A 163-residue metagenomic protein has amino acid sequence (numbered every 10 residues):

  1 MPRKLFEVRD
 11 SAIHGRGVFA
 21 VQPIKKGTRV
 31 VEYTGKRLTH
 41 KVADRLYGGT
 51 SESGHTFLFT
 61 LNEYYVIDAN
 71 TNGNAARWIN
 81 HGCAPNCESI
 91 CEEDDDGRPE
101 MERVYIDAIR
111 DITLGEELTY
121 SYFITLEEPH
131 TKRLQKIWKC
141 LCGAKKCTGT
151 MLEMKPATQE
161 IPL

Functional and structural regions predicted by a protein language model:
P2-D96: Catalytic cores of histone-lysine modification enzymes
C83, E88-L163: C-terminal SET catalytic tail plus cysteine-rich post-SET Zn-binding segment of SAM-dependent SET-domain
